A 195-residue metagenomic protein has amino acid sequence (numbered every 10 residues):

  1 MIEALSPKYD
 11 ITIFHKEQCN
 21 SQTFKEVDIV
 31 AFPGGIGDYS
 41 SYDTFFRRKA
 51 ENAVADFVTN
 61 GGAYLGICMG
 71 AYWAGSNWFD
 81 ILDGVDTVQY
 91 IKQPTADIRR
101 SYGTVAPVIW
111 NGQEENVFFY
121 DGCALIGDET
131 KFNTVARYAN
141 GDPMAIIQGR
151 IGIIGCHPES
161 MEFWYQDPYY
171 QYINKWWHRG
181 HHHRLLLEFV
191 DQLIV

Functional and structural regions predicted by a protein language model:
M1-E26: N-terminal beta1-alpha1 cap of cysteine-dependent amidohydrolase-like domains
T12-F14, L65-I67, G152-G155: A structural signal for short, well-ordered beta-strand segments and their strand-loop junctions that often border
Q18-T23, V88-Q89, D142-P143: A short acidic, often aromatic-flanked loop/helix-cap motif at beta-alpha or helix-coil junctions that lines enzyme
D28-G35, I151-G155: Structural motif
A31-Y42, Q166-N174: Short, basic, glycine/proline-bearing loop/turn elements
G37, Y42-W110: A glycine-rich, often tryptophan-bearing local segment used as a flexible ligand/cofactor-contacting loop or short
A55, W78, R150, P158-V195: Extracellular ligand-binding/catalytic regions of CAZymes and related secreted enzymes and adhesion modules
R99-W164: Catalytic beta-strand/loop cores that center a nucleophilic Ser/Cys/Thr and support acyl-enzyme chemistry
